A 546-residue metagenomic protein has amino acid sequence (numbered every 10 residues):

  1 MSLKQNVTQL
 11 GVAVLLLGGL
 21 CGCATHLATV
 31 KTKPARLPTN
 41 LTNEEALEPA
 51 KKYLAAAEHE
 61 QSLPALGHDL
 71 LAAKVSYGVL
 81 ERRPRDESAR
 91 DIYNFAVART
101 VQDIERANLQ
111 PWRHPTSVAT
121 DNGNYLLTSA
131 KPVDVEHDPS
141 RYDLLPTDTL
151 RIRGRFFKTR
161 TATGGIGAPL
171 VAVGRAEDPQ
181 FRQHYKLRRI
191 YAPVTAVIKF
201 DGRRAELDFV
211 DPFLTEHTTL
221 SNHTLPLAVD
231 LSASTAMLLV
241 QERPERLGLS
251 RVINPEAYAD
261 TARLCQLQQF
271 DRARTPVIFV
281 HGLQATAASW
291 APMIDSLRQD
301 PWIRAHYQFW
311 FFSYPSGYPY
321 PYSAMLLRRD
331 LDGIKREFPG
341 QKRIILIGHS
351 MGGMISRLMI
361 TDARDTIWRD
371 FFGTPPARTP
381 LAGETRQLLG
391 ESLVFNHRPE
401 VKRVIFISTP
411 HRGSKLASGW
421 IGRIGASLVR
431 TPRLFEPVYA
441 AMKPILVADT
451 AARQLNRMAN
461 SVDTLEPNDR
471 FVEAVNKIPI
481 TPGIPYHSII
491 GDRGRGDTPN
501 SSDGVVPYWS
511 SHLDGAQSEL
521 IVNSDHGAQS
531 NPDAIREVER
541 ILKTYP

Functional and structural regions predicted by a protein language model:
S2-G11: Bacterial N-terminal signal peptides that target proteins for export
G11-G19: Bacterial N-terminal signal peptides
C23-V277, T286-P292, Q308: Flexible, membrane-associating and regulatory peripheral segments of lipid-active enzymes
T29, G67-S88, I92, F279-L283 (+2 more regions): Serine-dependent carboxylesterase/thioesterase catalytic core of lipase-like alpha/beta-hydrolase/SGNH enzymes
Q269-R272, F338, R398, I480: Short, flexible hinge/linker loops that cap or flank conserved catalytic cores
Q284-A285, S316-G317, D365, P410-R412 (+3 more regions): Short, solvent-exposed loop/turn segments at secondary-structure junctions
A291-Y307: Short amphipathic alpha-helix adjacent to the substrate-entry channel of hydrolases
R430-P546: C-terminal subdomain of alpha/beta-hydrolase-fold enzymes, centered on the catalytic histidine and its supporting
